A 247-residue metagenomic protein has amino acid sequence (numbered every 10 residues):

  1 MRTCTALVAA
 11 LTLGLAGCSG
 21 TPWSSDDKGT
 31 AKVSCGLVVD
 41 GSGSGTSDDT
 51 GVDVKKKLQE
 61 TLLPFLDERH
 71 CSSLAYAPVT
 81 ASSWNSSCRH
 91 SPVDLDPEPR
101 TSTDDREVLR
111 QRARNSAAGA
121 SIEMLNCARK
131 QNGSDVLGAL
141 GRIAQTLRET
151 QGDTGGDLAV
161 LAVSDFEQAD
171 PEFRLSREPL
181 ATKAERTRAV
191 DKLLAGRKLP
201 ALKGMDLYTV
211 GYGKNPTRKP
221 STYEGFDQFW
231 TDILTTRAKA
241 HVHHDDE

Functional and structural regions predicted by a protein language model:
M1-A10: N-terminal export and membrane-targeting signals
C18-P22: Bacterial signal peptide processing site
T30-R100, A159-V160: Von Willebrand factor
G41-S44, A81-W84, F166-D170, G213-P216: Solvent-exposed loop/turn segments at secondary-structure junctions within structured extracellular/periplasmic domains
S102-G156: Von Willebrand factor
E167-T222: VWA/integrin I-like adhesion module and closely mimicked acidic/polar interface patches used
V210-E247: P/S/T/G-enriched low-complexity
